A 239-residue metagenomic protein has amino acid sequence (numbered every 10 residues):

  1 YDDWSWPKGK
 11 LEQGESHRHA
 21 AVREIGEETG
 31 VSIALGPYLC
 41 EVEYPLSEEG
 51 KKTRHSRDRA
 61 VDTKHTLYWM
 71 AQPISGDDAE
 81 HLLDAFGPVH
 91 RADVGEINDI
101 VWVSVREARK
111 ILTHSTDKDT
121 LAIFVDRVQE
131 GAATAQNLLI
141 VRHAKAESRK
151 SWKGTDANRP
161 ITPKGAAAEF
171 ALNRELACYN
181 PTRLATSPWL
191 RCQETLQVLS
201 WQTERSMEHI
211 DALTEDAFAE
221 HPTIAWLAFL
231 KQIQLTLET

Functional and structural regions predicted by a protein language model:
Y1-S32, S148-R159, K164: Conserved Nudix-box catalytic region and its N-terminal flanking loop in Nudix hydrolases and closely related
D2-W4, E80-A144, S148, Q232 (+1 more regions): Nudix hydrolase/Nudix homology domain
G9, A133-H221: Active-site-proximal alpha-helix that buttresses catalytic centers in soluble enzyme cores
L11-P37, V42-H114: Unchanged
V31-A34, D119, L176-N180: Short arginine-rich
R127, A171-C178, F229-Q232: A generic secondary-structure signal
E220-E238: A short, acidic, amphipathic alpha-helical segment used as a generic capping/interface helix at domain edges
